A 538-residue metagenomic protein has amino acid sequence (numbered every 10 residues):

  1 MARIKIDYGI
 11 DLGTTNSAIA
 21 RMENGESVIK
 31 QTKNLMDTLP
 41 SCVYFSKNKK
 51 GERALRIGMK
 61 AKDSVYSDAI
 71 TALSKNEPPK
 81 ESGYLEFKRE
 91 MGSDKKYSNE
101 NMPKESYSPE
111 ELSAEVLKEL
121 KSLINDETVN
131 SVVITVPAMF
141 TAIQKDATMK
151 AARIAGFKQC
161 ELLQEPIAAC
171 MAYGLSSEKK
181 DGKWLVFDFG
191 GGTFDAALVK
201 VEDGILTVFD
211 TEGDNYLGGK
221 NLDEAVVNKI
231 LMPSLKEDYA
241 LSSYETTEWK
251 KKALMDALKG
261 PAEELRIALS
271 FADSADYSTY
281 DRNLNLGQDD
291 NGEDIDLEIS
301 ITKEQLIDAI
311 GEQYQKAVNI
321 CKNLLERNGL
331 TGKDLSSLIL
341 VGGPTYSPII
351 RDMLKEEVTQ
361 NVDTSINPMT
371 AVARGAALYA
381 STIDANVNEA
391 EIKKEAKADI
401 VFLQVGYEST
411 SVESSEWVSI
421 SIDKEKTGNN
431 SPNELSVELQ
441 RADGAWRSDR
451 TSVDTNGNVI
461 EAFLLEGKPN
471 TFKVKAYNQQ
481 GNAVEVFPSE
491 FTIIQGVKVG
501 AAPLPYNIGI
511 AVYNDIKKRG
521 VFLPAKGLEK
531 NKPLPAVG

Functional and structural regions predicted by a protein language model:
M1-K5, E161-F187, I205, R374-E389 (+1 more regions): Conserved phosphate-binding catalytic cores of ATP/NTP-utilizing and phosphoryl-transfer enzymes
A2-S27, S177-F209, L340, S431-P432 (+1 more regions): Gly/Thr-rich phosphate-binding beta-strand-loop-beta motif of the actin/hexokinase/Hsp70
A18-K49, D203-N228, E304, G444-R450 (+1 more regions): Short glycine-rich, Thr/Ser-proximal phosphate-binding strand/loop in the N-terminal lobe of ATP-dependent enzymes
G25-C160, Q164, G218-S278, E298 (+2 more regions): Phosphate-binding loop and its immediate beta->loop->alpha context in nucleotide/phosphate-handling enzymes
L39, D289-K303, I307, V387-G538: Acidic low-complexity intrinsically disordered segments
P78, K88-M91, P103, P137 (+5 more regions): Gly/charged contiguous loops adjacent to phosphate- or pyrophosphate-bearing nucleotide/cofactor binding elements
M139-T141, L163-M171, T345, N367-V372 (+1 more regions): Short acidic loop-to-helix transition motifs that present clustered carboxylates
G156-Q164, A168, R351-A377: Conserved phosphate-binding/catalytic loops in two-lobed NTP-binding clefts
